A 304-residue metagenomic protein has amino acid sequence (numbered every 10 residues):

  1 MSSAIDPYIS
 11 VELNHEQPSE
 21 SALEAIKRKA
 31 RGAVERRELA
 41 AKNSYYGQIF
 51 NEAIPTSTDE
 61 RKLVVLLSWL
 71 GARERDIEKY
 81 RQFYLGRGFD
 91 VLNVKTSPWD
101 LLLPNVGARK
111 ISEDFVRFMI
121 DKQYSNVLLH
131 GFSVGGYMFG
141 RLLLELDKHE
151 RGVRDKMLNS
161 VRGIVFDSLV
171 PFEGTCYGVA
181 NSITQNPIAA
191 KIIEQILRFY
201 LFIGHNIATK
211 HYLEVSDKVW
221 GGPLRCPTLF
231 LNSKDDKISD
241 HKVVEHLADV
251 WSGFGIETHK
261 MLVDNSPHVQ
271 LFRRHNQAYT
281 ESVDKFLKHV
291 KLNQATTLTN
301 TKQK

Functional and structural regions predicted by a protein language model:
D6-D100: Short, surface-exposed "cap/lid" segments of acyl-processing enzymes
S97-D121: Catalytic nucleophile-loop/oxyanion-hole region of alpha/beta-hydrolase and closely related hydrolase-like folds
L128-H130, G163: Residue in the alpha/beta-hydrolase core beta-strand immediately N-terminal to the catalytic nucleophile
H130-F132, S233: Conserved alpha/beta-hydrolase "nucleophile elbow" surrounding the catalytic nucleophile
G136-H149, I164: Short glycine-enriched nucleophile-adjacent loop and the immediately C-terminal alpha-helix near the catalytic center
K156-A208: Hydrolase active-site cap/lid region
E194-D284, H289-V290: Serine-hydrolase catalytic core
V290-K304: Alpha/beta-hydrolase-fold serine-hydrolase catalytic core, especially in secreted/extracellular enzymes
